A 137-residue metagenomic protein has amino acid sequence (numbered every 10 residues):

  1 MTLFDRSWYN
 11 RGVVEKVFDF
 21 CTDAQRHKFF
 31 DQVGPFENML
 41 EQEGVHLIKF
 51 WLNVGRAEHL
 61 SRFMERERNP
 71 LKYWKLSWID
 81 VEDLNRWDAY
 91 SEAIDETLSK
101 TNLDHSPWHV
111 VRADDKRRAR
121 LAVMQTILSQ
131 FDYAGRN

Functional and structural regions predicted by a protein language model:
L3: Conserved phosphate-interacting/catalytic interface
R6, L52-V54, A113: Residues immediately flanking
G12-V13, V111: Long, contiguous hydrophobic alpha-helical segments, chiefly transmembrane helices and signal peptides
V14-Q32, L40-E92: A glycine- and Lys/Arg-enriched "phosphate-lid" helix/loop adjacent to the NTP-binding pocket of small-molecule kinases
M39-E43, K100-L103: Arginine/glycine-rich "motif VI" loop of SF2 helicases in the C-terminal RecA-like domain
Y90-N137: NTP-dependent small-molecule kinase module
